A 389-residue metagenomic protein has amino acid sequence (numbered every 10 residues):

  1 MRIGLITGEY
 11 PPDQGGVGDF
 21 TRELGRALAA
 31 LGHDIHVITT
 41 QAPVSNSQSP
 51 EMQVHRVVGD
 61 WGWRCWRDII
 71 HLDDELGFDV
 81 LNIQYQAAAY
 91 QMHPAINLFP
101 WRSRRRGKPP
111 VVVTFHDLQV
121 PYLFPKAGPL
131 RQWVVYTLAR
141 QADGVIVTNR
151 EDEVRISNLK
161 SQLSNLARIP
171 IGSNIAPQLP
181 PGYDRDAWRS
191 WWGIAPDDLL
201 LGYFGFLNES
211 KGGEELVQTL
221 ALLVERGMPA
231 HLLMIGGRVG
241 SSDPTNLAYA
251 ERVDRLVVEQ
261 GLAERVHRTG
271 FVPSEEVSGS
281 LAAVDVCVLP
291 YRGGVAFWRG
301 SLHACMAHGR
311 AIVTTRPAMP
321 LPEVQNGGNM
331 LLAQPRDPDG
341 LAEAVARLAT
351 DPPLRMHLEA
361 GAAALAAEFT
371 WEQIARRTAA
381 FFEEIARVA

Functional and structural regions predicted by a protein language model:
V135-D184, W191-I194: Donor nucleotide-sugar binding/catalytic pocket of nucleotide-sugar-dependent glycosyltransferases
S190, G340, R347, L354-E368 (+1 more regions): A short, well-ordered alpha-helix in the C-terminal region of glycosyltransferases
A195-K211, V217-L220, L233-I235: Conserved donor-binding/catalytic core segment of Leloir-type glycosyltransferases
T245-E275: Nucleotide-activated donor-binding/catalytic signature segment of Leloir-type glycosyltransferases, i.e., the conserved
F271, L281-A296, R310: Acidic donor-binding loop of glycosyltransferase active sites
V286, M306-A307, A311-T315, L331: Short hydrophobic beta-strand element within catalytic cores of glycosyltransferases and related nucleotide-activated
V324-P338, R347-P352: Conserved acidic donor-binding segment of nucleotide-sugar-dependent glycosyltransferases
W371-A389: C-terminal alpha-helical cap of glycosyltransferases
